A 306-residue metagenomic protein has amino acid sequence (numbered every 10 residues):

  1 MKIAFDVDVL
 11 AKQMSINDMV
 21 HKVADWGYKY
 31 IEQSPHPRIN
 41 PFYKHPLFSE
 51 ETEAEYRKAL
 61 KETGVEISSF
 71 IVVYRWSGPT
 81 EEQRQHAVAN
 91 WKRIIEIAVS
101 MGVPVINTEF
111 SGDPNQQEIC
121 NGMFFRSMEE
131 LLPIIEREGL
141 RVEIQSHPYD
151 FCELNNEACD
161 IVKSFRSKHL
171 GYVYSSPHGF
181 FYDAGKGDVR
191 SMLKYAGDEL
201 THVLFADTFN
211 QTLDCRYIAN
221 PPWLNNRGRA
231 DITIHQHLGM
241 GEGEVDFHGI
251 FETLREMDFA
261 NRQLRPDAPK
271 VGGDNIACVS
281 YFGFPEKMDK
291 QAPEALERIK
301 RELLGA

Functional and structural regions predicted by a protein language model:
K2-D8, D18, E129-G239, E244 (+1 more regions): Acidic/histidine-rich catalytic cores of soluble enzymes
I3-V7, I31-Q33, I67-V72, I106-T108 (+5 more regions): Hydrophobic faces of well-ordered beta-strands that scaffold small-molecule active sites in alpha/beta enzyme cores
V9-A11, P35-P37, V73-W76, F110-P114 (+4 more regions): Active-site-proximal loop/turn and secondary-structure-junction residues that shape catalytic pockets, frequently
L10, P269, N275-Q291, A295: A short, acidic, flexible beta-alpha connecting loop/helix-capping segment that sits on the rim of active
N17-P37, M101-P104: Catalytic domains of carbohydrate-active enzymes, especially glycoside hydrolases
V20-D25, L47-S68, K92-G102, E129-R137 (+4 more regions): Acidic (Asp/Glu)-rich catalytic clusters
H21, A59-T63, W76-Y174, D289-Q291 (+1 more regions): Active-site acidic/histidine proton-transfer and metal-coordination neighborhood in alpha/beta enzyme cores
E32-L60, F110-Q116: Glycine-rich, proline-tolerant flexible connector loops at the mouths of alpha/beta enzymes
